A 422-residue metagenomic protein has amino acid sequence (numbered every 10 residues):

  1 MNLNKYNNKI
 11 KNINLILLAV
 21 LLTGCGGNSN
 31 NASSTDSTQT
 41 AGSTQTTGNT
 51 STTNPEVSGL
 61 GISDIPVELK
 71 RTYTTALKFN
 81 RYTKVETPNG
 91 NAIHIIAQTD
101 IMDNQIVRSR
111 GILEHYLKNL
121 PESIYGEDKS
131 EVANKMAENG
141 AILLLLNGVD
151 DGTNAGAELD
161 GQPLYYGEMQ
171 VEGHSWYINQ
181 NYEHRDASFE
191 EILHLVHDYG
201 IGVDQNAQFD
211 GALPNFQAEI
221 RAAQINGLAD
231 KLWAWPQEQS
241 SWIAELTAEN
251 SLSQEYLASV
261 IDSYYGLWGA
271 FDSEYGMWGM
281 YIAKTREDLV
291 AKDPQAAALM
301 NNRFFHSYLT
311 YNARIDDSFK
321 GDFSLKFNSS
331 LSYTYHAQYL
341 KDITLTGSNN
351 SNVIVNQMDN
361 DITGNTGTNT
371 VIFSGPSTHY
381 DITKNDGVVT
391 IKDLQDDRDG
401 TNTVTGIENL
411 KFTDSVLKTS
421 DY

Functional and structural regions predicted by a protein language model:
L22-G24: C-terminal motif of bacterial Sec signal peptides marking the signal peptidase cleavage site
G26-S29: Bacterial signal peptide processing site
S37, G42, T46-S130, I315-D316 (+1 more regions): N-terminal module-boundary/linker segments of secreted carbohydrate-active enzymes
K78-N80, G90-D230: Acidic/His-rich structured neighborhood in mature extracellular/periplasmic domains
I201-S273, M277-W278: Post-HExxH zinc-binding segment in Zn-dependent metallohydrolases
V260-Q338, D342, I354: Pan-zinc metallopeptidase signature
F327-I372, T378-D381, V388-K392, L410 (+1 more regions): Glycine- and aspartate-rich repeat motifs characteristic of hemolysin/RTX-like Ca2+-binding segments in secreted
R398-Y422: Low-complexity acidic/polar repeat-biased segments
